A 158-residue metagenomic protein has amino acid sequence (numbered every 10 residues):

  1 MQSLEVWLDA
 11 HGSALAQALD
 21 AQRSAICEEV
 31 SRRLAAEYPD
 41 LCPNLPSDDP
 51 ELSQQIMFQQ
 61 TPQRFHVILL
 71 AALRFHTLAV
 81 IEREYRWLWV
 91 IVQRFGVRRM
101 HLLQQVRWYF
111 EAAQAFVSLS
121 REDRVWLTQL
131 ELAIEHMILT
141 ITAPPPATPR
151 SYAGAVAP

Functional and structural regions predicted by a protein language model:
M1-R107, Q114-P158: Core of compact, soluble alpha-helical bundle domains
